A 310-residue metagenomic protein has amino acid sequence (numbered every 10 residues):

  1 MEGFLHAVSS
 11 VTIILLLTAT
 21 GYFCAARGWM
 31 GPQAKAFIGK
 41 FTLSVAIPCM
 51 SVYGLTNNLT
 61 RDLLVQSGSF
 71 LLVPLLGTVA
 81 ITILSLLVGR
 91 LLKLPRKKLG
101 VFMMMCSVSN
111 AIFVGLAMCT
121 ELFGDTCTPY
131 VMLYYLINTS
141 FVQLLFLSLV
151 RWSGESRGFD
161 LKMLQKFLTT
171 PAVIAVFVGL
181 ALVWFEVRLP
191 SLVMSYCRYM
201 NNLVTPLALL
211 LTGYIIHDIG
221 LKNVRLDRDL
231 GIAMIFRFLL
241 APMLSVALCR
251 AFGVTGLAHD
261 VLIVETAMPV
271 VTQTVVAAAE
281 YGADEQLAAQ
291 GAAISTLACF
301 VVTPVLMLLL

Functional and structural regions predicted by a protein language model:
M1-L310: Alpha-helical transmembrane segments of multi-pass small-molecule/ion transporters
